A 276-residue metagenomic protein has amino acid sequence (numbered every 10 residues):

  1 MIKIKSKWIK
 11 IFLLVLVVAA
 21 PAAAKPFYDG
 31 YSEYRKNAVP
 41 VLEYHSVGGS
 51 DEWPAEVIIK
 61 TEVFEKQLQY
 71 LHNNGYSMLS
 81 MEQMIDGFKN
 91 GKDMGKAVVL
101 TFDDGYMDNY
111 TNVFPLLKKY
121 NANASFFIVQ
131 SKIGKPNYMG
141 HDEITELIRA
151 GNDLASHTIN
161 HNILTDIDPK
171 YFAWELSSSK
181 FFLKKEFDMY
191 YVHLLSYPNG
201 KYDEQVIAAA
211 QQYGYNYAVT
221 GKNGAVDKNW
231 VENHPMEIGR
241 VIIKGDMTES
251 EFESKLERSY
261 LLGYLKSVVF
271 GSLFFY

Functional and structural regions predicted by a protein language model:
I2-S6, P21-T101, M107-D108, D166-Y276: C-terminal active-site subregion of NodB/CE4 polysaccharide deacetylases
I9-L16: Sec-dependent N-terminal signal peptides
Y106-M107, N160: Short, glycine/acidic-enriched loop or turn micro-motifs at the edges of active sites
F114-N121, M139-A155, N229-V231: Acidic (Asp/Glu)-rich catalytic clusters
N123-K132: Juxtamembrane helix-loop-helix connectors linking adjacent transmembrane helices in multi-pass membrane enzymes
F127, H157, A218-T220: Short beta-strand and adjacent tight-turn residues that come in two discontinuous sequence segments and form the edges
K132-I133, H141-I144, I148-P169: Histidine/lysine/aspartate-rich catalytic loop segments that bind and position anionic ligands
P136: Core nucleotidyl-transferase/polymerase catalytic module
